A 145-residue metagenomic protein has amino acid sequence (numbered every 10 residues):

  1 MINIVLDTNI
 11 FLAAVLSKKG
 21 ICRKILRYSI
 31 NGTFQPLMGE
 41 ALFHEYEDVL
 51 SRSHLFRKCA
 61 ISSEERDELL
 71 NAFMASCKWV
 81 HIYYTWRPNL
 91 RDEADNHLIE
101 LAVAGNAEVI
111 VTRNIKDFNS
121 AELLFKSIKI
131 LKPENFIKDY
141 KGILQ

Functional and structural regions predicted by a protein language model:
M1-M38: Short, well-structured N-terminal submotif of metal-dependent ribonuclease cores
N9, V15, A41, I115-K116 (+1 more regions): Anionic group-transfer/hydrolysis microenvironments
A14-V15, V49, K58, A121 (+1 more regions): Residues that scaffold the ATP/ADP-binding catalytic core of kinase and kinase-like folds
K18-I21, I25-L26, S51-R52, L124-S127: Short, glycine/charged-enriched secondary-structure capping and boundary segments
Y28-T85: PIN-domain endoribonuclease scaffold, especially VapC-family toxins
M74-R113: Active-site neighborhoods of divalent-metal-dependent phosphate/nucleic-acid chemistry enzymes
N96, V103-V109, I115-Q145: Acidic, PIN/NYN-like endoribonuclease modules and their adjacent C-terminal/linker elements
